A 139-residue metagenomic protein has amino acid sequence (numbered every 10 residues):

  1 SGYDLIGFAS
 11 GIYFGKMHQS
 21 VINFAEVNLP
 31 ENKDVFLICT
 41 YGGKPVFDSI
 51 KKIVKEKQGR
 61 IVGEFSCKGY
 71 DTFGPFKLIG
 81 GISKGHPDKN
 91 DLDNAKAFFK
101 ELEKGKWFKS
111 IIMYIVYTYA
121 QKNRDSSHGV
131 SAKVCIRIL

Functional and structural regions predicted by a protein language model:
S1-G2, I138: Short, intrinsically disordered, charge-balanced linker/junction segments flanking boundaries in proteins
G2-K109, T118, S127: FMN-binding flavodoxin-like domain, especially the glycine-rich phosphate-binding loop
Y114-Y117, R124-R137: N-terminal amphipathic/hydrophobic targeting modules at extreme N-termini, encompassing cleavable Sec/SRP-type signal
